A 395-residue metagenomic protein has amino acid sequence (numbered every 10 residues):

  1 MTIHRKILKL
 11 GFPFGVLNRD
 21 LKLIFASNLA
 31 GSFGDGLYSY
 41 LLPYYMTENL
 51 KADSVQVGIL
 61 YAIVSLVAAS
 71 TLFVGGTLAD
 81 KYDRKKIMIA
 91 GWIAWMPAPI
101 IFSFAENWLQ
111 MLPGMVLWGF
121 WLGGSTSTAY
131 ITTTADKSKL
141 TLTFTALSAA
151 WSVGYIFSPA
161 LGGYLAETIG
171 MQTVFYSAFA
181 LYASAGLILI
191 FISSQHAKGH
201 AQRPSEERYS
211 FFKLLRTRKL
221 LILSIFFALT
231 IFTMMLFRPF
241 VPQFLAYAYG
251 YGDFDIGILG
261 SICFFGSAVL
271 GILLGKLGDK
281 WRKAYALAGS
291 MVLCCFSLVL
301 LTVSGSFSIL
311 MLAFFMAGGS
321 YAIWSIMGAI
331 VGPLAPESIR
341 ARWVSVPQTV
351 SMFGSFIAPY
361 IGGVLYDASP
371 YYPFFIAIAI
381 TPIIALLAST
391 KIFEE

Functional and structural regions predicted by a protein language model:
T2-N18, Q195-S224: Juxtamembrane intracellular "pre-TM" segments in multi-pass secondary transporters
L17-S65, L221-I222, F226, I231-Y249 (+1 more regions): Helix-loop boundary and gating motifs at the non-cytosolic
L29, A98, L109-G123, I309-A322: Hydrophobic core of transmembrane alpha-helices in multi-pass small-molecule transporters, especially MFS/SLC-type
S65-F73, Y155-I156, F264-I272, A322 (+1 more regions): Residue-level signature of mid-helix packing/kink "hotspots" within the transmembrane helices of 12-pass Major
S70-F102, G278-W281: Conserved MFS/SLC helix-loop-helix module at the cytosolic interface between two early adjacent transmembrane helices
K86-I101, F179, Y285-L300: Structural signature of the two symmetry-related core transmembrane helices
G114-W151: Cytoplasmic helix-loop-helix junction between adjacent transmembrane helices in 12-TM secondary transporters
G123-A135, A322-A335: Intracellular juxtamembrane helix-capping segments at the cytosolic ends of symmetry-related transmembrane helices
